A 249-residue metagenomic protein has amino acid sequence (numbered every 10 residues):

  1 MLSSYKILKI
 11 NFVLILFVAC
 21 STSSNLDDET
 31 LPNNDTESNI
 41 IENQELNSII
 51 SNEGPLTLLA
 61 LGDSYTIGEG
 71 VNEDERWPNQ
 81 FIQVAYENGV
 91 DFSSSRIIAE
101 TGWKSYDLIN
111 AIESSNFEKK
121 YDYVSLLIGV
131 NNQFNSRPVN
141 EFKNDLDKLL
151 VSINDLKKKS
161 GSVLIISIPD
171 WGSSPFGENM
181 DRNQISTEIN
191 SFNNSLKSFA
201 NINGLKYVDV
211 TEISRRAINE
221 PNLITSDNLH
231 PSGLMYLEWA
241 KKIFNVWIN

Functional and structural regions predicted by a protein language model:
M1-I10: Bacterial N-terminal signal peptides that target proteins for export
L16-A19: C-terminal motif of bacterial Sec signal peptides marking the signal peptidase cleavage site
S21-S24: Bacterial signal peptide processing site
T30-T101, E113-K119: Serine-esterase "nucleophile elbow" of acetyl-processing enzymes
Y65, G102-K104, D170, S214: Residue-level detector of flexible, active-site-proximal loop/helix-junction positions within diverse enzyme catalytic
G68, S105, N132: Short beta->alpha connector loops of Rossmann-like oxidoreductase domains
G70, R96-K104, R137, M180-D181 (+1 more regions): Acidic/histidine-rich helix-loop elements that form or flank divalent-metal/phosphate-binding sites at the catalytic
N110-N249: Alpha-helical cap/lid subdomain in secreted, periplasmic, or secretory-pathway luminal O-acyl-processing enzymes
